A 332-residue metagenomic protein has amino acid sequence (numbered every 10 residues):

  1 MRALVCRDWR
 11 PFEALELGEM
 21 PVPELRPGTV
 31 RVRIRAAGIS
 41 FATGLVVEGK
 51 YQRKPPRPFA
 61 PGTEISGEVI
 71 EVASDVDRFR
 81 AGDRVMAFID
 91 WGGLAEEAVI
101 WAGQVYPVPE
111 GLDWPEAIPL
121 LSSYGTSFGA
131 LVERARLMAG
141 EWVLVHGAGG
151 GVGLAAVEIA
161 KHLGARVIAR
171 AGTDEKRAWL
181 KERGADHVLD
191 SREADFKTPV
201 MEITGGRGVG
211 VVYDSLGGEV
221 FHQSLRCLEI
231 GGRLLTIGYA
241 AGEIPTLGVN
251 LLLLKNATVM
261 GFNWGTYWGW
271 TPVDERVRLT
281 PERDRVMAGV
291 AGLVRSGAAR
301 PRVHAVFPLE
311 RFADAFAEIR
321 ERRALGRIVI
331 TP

Functional and structural regions predicted by a protein language model:
P21-I39, K50-G92: Glycine-rich beta-strand-centered segment in the early N-terminal region that forms part of a ligand/cofactor-binding
R33, L45, P56, R78 (+2 more regions): NAD(P)H dinucleotide-binding glycine-rich loop of Rossmann-like/cofactor-binding domains, especially the beta1-alpha1
R84, W142, R166, G232-R233 (+1 more regions): Short glycine-centered segments of the SAM/dcSAM-binding site in methyltransferase folds
I118-L120, Y124-A194: Mid-domain Rossmann-like dinucleotide-binding core that forms the NAD(H)/NADP(H) cofactor-binding site
G147-A148, L216, Y239: NAD(P)H cofactor-binding loop motif with strongest signal on the N-terminal glycine-rich segment
D195-G206: Short amphipathic alpha-helix with an adjacent loop that forms part of the alpha/beta core around
G206, A291-V306, A313-P332: C-terminal capping/lid region of NAD(P)-dependent oxidoreductase domains
E219-S296, A324, T331-P332: Glycine-rich phosphate-binding loop and adjacent beta-alpha segment of Rossmann(oid) nucleotide-cofactor-binding
